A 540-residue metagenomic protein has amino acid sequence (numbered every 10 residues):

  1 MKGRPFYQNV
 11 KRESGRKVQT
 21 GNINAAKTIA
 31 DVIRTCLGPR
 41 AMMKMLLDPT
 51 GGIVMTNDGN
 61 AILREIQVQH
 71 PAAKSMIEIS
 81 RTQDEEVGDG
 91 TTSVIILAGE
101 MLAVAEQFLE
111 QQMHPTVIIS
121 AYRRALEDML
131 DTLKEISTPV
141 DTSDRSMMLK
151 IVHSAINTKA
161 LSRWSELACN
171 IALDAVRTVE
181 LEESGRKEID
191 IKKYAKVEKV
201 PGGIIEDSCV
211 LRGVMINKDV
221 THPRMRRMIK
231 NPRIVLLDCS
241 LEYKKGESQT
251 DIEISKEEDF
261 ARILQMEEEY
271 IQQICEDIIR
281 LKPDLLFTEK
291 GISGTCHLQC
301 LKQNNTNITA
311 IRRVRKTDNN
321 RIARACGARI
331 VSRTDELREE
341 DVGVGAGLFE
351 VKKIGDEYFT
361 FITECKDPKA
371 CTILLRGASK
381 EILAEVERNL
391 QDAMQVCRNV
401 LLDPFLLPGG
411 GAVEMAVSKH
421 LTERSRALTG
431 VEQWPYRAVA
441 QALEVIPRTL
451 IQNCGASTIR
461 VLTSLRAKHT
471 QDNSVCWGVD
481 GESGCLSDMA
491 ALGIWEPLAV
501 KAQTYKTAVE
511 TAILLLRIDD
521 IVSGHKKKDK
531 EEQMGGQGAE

Functional and structural regions predicted by a protein language model:
M1-A61, E65-Q67, Y122-E385, H469-D472 (+1 more regions): Extended amphipathic alpha-helical scaffolds
E13-R16, N60-I66, S80-G90, T116 (+4 more regions): A short glycine/serine-rich beta->alpha loop
T20, Q67-Q69, A370-E540: Extended, low-charge hydrophobic alpha-helical regions
G38, G88, Q112, A172 (+5 more regions): Residue-level signature of catalytic and energy-coupling elements of molecular machines, predominantly ATP/GTP-dependent
M45-D48, V94-A98, I322, M415-H420 (+1 more regions): Short hydrophobic alpha-helical segments that form membrane-spanning helices or hydrophobic packing faces of helical
D48-T82, D89, L102-V104: A helix-coil-helix interface module used to build multimeric assemblies and to scaffold catalytic/cofactor sites
E85, D89-T92, Q107, Q111-A125 (+1 more regions): Hydrophobic, well-structured modules enriched for small/aliphatic residues and gly/pro motifs, marking either
T91, I95-I96, T116-R123, Q433-Q441 (+1 more regions): Alpha-helical transmembrane segments of multi-pass membrane proteins, especially transporters and channels
